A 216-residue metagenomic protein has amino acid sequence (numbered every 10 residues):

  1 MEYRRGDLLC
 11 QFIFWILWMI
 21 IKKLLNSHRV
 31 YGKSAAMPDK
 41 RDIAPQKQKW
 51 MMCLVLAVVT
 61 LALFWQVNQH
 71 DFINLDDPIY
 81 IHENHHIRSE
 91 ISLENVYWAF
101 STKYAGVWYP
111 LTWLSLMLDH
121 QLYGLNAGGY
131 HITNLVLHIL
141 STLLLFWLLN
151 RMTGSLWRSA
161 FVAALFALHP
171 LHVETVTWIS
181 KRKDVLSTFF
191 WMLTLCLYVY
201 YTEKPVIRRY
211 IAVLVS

Functional and structural regions predicted by a protein language model:
Y3, D7, N26-H28: Intrinsic-disorder-associated, low-complexity terminal segments enriched in Asp/Asn/His/Tyr and depleted of Lys/Arg
W15-I16, I20-S216: Polytopic membrane enzymes that build or remodel cell-surface glycoconjugates and lipids
